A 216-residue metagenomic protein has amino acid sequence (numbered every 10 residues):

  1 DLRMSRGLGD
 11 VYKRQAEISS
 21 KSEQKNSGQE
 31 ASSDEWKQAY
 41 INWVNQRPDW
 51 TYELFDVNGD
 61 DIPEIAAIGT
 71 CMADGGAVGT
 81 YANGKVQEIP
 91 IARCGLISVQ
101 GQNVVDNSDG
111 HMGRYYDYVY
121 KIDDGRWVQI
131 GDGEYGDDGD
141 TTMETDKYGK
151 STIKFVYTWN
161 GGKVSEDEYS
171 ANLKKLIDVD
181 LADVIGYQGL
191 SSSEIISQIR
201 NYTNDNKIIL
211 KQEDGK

Functional and structural regions predicted by a protein language model:
D1-Q15: Single conserved hydrophobic/aromatic residue that forms the stacking wall/gate of nucleotide- or nucleobase-binding
R14, K25-N26, E30, V44 (+1 more regions): Acidic, small-residue rich beta-repeat scaffolds with periodic aromatic anchors
K25-R47, G84-G95: Blade-edge motifs of beta-propeller repeat domains
P48-V57, G95-V104: Beta-propeller blade termini
G59-G69, N103-D106: Acidic/hydrophobic-patterned starts of short beta strands in beta-sheet-rich repeat architectures
M72-A77, R114-Y118: Structural motif
A77-I89, Y120-G131: Surface-exposed loop/turn elements that mediate protein-protein interactions on large endomembrane-trafficking
